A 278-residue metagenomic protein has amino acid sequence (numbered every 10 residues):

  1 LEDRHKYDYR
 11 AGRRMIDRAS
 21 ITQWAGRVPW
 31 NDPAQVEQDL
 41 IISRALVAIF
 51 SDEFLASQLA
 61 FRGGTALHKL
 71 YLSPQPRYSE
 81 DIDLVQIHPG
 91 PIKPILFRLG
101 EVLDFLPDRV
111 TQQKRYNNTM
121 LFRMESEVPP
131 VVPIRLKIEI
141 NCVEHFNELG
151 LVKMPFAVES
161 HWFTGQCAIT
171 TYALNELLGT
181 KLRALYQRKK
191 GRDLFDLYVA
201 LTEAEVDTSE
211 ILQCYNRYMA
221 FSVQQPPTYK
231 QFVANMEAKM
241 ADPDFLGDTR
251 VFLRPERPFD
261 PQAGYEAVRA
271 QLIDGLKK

Functional and structural regions predicted by a protein language model:
E2-L59, L70-R77, I82, Q86-K278: Structured mid-to-C-terminal alpha-helical surface segments
F61-A66: Glycine-rich beta-strand-to-loop/alpha-helix junction loops that act as flexible
